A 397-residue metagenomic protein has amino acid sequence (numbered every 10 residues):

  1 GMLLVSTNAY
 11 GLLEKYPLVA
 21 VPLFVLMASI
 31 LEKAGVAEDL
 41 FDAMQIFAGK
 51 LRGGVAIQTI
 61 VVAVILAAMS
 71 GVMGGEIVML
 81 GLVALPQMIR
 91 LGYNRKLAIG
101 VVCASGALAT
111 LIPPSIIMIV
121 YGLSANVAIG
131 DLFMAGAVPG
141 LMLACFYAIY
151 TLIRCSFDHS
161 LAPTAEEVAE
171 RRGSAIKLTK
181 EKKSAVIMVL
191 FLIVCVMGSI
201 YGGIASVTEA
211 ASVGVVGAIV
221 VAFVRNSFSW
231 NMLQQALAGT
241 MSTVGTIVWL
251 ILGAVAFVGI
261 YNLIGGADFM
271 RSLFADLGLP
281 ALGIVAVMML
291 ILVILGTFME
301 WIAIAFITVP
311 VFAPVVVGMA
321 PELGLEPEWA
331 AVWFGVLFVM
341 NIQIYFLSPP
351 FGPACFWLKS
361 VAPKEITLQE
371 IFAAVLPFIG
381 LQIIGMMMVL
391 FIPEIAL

Functional and structural regions predicted by a protein language model:
G1-L397: Alpha-helical transmembrane segments of multi-pass membrane transport proteins
